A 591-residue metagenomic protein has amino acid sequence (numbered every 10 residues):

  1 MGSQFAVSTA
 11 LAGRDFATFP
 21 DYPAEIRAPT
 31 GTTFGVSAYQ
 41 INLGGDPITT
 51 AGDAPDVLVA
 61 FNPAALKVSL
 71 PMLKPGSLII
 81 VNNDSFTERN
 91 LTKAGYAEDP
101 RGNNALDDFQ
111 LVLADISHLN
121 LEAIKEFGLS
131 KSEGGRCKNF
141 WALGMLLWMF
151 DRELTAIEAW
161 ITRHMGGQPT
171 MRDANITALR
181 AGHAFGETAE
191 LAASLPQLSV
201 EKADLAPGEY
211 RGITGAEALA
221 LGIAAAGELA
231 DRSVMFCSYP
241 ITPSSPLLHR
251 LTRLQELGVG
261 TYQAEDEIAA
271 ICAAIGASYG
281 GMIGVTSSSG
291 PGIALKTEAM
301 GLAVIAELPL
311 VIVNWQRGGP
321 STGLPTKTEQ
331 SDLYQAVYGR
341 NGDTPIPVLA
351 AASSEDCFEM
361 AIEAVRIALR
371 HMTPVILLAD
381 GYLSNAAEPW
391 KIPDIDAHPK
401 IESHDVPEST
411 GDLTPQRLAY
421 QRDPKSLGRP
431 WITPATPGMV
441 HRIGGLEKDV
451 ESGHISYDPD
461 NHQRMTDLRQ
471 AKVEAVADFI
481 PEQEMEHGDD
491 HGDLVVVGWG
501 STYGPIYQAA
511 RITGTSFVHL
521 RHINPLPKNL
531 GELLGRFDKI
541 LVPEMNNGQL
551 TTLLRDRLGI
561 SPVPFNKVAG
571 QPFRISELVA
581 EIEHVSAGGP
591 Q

Functional and structural regions predicted by a protein language model:
M1-A230: Active-site cofactor/cluster-binding pocket
M1-L58, A65, A230-D266, S321 (+3 more regions): Anionic-ligand anchoring segments at beta-strand to alpha-helix junctions in alpha/beta enzyme folds, i.e., glycine
M1-S3, V7-S8, A12-R14, E25-A28 (+4 more regions): Thiamine diphosphate
Q4-S8, K74-G76, G95-D99, R250-E256 (+8 more regions): Short, solvent-exposed amphipathic alpha-helical segments in soluble enzyme and RNA/protein-processing domains
P23-R27, F86-N90, L119, I268-I271 (+6 more regions): Short gly/pro/ser/thr-enriched loop/turn and capping motifs at secondary-structure boundaries
N42, A60-F61, I80-N82, V112-D115 (+5 more regions): Short beta-strand segments
L106-L119, K327-P374, D380, I401-D412 (+2 more regions): Conserved thiamine diphosphate
L205, G212-G222, A230, M360 (+1 more regions): Flexible, low-complexity linker and terminal segments
